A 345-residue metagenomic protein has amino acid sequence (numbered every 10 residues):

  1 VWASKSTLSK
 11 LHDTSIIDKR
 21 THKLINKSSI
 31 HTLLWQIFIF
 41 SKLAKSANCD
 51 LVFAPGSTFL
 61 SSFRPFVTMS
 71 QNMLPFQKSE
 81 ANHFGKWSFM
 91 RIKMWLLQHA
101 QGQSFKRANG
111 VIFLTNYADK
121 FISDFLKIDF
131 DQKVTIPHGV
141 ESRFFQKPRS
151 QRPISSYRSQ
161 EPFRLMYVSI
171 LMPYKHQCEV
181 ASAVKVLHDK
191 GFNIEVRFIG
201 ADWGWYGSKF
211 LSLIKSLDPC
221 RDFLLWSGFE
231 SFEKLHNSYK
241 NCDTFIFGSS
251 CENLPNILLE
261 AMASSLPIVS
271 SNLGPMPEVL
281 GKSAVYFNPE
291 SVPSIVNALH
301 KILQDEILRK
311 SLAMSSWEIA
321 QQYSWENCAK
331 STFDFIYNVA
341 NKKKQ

Functional and structural regions predicted by a protein language model:
W2-S6, V140, E195-L211, L225-F229: Glycosyltransferase donor-sugar binding loop
D18-T21, K209-E233: Nucleotide-activated donor-binding/catalytic signature segment of Leloir-type glycosyltransferases, i.e., the conserved
M90-V111: Membrane-proximal helix-turn-helix segments that form the acceptor-binding/catalytic region of lipid-linked
Y117, G139: Carbohydrate-associated surface elements
R158-K175, A181-V184, R197: Conserved donor-binding/catalytic core segment of Leloir-type glycosyltransferases
S250: Aromatic "clamp/platform" in nucleotide-sugar-dependent glycosyltransferases that forms part of the donor/acceptor
P267-S270: Short hydrophobic beta-strand element within catalytic cores of glycosyltransferases and related nucleotide-activated
V285-V292, K301-E306: Conserved acidic donor-binding segment of nucleotide-sugar-dependent glycosyltransferases
